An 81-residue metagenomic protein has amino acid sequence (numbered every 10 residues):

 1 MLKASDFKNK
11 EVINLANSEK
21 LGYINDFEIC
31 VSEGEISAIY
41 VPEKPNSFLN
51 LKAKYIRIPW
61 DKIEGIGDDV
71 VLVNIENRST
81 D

Functional and structural regions predicted by a protein language model:
M1-D81: Peripheral interaction segments used for macromolecular assembly
